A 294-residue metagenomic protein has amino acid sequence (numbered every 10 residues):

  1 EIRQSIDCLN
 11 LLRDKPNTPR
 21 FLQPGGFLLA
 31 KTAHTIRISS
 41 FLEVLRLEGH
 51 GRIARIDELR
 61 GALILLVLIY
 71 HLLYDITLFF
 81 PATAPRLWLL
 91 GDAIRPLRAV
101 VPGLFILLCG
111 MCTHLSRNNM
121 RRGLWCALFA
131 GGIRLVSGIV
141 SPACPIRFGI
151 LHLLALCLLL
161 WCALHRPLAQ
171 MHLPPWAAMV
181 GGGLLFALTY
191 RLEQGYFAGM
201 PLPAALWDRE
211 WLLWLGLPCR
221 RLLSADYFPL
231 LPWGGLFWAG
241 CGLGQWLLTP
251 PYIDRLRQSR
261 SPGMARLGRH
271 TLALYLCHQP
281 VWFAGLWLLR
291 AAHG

Functional and structural regions predicted by a protein language model:
I2, C8, R13-L28, T32-T35: Positively charged N-terminal leader segments that act as targeting/secretion signals
P16, L29-G294: Alpha-helical transmembrane segments and their immediate juxtamembrane cytosolic regions
